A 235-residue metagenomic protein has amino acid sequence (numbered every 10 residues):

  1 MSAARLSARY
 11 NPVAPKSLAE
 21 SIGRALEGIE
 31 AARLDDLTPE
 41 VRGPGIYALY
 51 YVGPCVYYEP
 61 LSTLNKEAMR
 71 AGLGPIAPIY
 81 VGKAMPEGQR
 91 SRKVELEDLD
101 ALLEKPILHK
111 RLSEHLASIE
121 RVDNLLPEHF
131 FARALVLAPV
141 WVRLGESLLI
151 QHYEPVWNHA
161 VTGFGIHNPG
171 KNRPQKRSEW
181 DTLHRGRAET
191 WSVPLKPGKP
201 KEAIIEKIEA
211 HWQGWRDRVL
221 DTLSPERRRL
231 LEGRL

Functional and structural regions predicted by a protein language model:
M1-I79, K83-L235: Boundary/linker segments flanking structured domains
